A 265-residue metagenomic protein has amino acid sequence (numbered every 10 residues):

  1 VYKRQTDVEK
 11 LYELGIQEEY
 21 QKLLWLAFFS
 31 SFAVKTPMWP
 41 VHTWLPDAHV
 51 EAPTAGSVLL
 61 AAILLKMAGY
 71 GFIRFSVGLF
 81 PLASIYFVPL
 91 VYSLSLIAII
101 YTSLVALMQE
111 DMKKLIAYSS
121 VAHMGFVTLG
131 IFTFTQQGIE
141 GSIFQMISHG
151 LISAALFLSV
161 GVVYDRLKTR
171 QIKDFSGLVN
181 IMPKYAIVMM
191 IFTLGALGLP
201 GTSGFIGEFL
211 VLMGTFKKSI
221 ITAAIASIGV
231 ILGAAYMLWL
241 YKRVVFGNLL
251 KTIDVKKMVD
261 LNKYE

Functional and structural regions predicted by a protein language model:
K3-N248: Hydrophobic transmembrane alpha-helices and their helix-loop junctions in integral membrane proteins
G247-V259: A glycine-biased, small/acidic residue-tolerant capping/turn segment at secondary-structure junctions
V259-E265: Glycine- and aromatic-enriched alpha-helical transmembrane segments of multi-pass membrane proteins
